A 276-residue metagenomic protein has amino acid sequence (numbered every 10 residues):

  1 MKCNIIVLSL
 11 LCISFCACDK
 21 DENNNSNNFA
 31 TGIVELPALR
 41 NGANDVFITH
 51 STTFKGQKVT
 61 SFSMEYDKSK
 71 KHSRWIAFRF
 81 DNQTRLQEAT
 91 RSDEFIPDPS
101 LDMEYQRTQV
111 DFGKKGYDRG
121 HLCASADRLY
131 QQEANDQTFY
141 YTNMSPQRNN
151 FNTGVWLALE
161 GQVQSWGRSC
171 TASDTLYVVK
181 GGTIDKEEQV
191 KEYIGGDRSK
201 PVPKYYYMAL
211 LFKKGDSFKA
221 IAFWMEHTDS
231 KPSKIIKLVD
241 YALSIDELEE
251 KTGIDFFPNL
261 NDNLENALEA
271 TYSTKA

Functional and structural regions predicted by a protein language model:
M1-N28: Bacterial Sec-dependent N-terminal signal peptides
C18-A276: Domain-level detector for secreted/extracellular nuclease and nuclease-toxin modules, and for the ENPP-like C-terminal
